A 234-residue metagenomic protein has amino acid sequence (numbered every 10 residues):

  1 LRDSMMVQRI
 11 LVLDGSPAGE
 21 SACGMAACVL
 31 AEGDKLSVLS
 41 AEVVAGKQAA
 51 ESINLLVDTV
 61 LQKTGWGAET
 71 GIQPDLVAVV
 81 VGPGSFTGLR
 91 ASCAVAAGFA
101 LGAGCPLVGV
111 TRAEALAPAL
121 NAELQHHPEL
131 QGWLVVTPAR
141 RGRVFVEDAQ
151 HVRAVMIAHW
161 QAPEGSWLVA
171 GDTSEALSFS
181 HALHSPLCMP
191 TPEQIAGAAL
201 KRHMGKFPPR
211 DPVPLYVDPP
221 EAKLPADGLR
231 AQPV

Functional and structural regions predicted by a protein language model:
R2-L36, V44-L55, V108, R112-V234: Oxyanion-binding and handling regions
P17, V57, V81-P83: Short glycine-rich, polar/acidic loop-and-turn segments at beta strand-coil junctions
L55-L56, A91: Short, conserved active-site loops that position catalytic residues or coordinate cofactors/metal ions across diverse
V57-L76, Q161-E164: Phosphate/pyrophosphate-binding loops at sites that engage ATP/ADP/AMP, CoA/4′-phosphopantetheine, polyphosphate
D58-L61, A100, G104, N121: Short amphipathic alpha-helical signal-transduction/dimerization elements
G71-V81, W167-S174: Short glycine-rich phosphate-binding loop at a beta-alpha junction
L76-R112: DPxDG-like acidic metal-binding loop motif
